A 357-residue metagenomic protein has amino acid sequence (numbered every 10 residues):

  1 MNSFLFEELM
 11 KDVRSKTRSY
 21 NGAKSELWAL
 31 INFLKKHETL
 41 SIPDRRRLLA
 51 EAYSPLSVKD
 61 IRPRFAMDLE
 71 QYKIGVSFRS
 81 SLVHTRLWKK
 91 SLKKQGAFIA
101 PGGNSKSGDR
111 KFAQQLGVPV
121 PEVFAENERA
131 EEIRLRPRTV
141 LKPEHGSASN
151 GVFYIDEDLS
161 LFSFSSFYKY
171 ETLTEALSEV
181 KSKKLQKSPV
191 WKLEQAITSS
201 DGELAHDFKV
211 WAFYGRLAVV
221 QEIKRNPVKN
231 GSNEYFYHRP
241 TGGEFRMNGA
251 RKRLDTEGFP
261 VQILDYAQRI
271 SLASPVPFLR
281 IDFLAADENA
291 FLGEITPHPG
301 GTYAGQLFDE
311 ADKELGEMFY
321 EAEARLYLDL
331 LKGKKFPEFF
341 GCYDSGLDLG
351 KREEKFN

Functional and structural regions predicted by a protein language model:
M1-A100, G108: ATP-binding N-terminal substructure of ATP-dependent carboxylate-amine bond-forming enzymes
I61-R64, G75-L82, G258, A285-N357: C-terminal active-site "lid" helix and adjoining low-complexity regulatory extension at the edge of ATP-using catalytic
L82-F153, S166-E179: A conserved helix-loop-beta module that forms one wall/lid of the active-site cleft in ATP-utilizing catalytic domains
S91-K93, K187-A196, Q262-A267: Short Pro/Gly-enriched beta-strand edge/turn motifs at strand-loop
R110, E131-I133, S147-V152, F162-S163 (+5 more regions): Short catalytic/ligand-binding loop motif for oxyanion handling, primarily in non-cytosolic enzymes, centered on
D156-D158, A212-R216, A286-E288: Short acidic-glycine loop/turn motifs at beta-strand connectors
S166-M247: Phosphate-binding site of ATP-dependent enzymes
K184-K187, N233-N289, G346, G350-E353: A long amphipathic alpha-helix within ATP-dependent nucleotide-binding catalytic cores
